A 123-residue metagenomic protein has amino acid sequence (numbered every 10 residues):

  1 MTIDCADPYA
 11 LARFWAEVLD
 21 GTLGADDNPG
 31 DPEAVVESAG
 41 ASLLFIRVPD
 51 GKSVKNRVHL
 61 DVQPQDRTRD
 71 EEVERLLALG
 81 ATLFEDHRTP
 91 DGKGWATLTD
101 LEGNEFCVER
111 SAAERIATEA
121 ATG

Functional and structural regions predicted by a protein language model:
M1-C5, V35, D50-R75, G94-T99: Vicinal oxygen chelate
I3, G24-A25, A34-V48, L77-G123: Vicinal oxygen chelate
D7-T22, R75-G80: Amphipathic alpha-helical segments
L19-G21, D31, R67-E71, T122-G123: Flexible, substrate/cofactor-facing loop regions flanked by secondary structure within enzyme catalytic domains
D27-P29: Short, glycine-/polar-rich solvent-exposed loops and beta-turns at beta-strand/coil boundaries
